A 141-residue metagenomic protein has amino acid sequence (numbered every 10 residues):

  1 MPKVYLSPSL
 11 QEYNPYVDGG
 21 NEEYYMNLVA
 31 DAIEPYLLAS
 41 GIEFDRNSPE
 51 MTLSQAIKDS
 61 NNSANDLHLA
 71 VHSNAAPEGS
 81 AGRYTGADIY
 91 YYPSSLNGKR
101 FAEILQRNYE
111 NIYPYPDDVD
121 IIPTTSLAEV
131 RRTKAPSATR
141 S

Functional and structural regions predicted by a protein language model:
P2-Y5, Q11-P15, Y24-S141: Active-site-proximal helix/loop segments of hydrolytic enzymes
G19: Extracytoplasmic/periplasm-facing segments of secreted or lipoprotein envelope proteins
